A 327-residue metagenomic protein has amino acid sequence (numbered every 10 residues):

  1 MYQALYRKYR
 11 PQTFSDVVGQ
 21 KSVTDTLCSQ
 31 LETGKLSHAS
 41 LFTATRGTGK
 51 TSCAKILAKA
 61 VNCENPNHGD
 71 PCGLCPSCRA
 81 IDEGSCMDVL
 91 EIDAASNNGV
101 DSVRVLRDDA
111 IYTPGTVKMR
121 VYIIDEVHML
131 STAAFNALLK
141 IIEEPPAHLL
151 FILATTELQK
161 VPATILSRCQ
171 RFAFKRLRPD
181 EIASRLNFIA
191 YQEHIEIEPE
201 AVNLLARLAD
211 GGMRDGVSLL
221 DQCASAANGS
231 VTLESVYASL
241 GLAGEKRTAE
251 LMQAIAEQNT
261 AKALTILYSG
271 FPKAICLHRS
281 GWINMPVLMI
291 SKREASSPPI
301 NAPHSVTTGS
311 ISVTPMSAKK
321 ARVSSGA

Functional and structural regions predicted by a protein language model:
M1-R171: P-loop/Walker A NTP-binding region and its immediately flanking N-terminal helices in P-loop NTPase folds
V23, A80-M87, V105, K118 (+6 more regions): Extended, largely alpha-helical regulatory/partner-binding modules appended to the mid-to-C-terminal parts
V287, S305-T308: Low-complexity, glycine/proline/serine-enriched flexible coil segments that act as short hinges or interruptions within
